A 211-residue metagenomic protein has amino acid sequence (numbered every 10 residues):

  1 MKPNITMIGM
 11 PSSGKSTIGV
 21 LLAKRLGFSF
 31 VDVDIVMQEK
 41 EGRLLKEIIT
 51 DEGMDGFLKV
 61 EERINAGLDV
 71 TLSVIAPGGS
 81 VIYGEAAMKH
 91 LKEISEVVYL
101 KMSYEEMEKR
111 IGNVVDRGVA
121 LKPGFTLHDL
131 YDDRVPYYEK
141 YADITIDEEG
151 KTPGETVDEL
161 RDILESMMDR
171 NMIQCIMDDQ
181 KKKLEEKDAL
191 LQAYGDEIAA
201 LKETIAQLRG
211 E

Functional and structural regions predicted by a protein language model:
K2, L21, R25, V135-L184 (+3 more regions): NTP-dependent small-molecule kinase module
M7: Hydrophobic anchor at the beta1->P-loop junction of P-loop NTPases
M10: P-loop (Walker A) phosphate-binding loop of NTP-binding proteins
S16: Walker A/P-loop
V33-K89: ATP-dependent small-molecule kinase phosphotransfer cores that center on conserved nucleotide phosphate-binding segments
S73, V97-V98, I144-I146: Short, well-ordered beta-strand core segments
G78-V81, S103-E105, K151: Short glycine-rich anion-binding loops that position phosphate/pyrophosphate groups of nucleotides and phosphorylated
E93-P136: A glycine- and Lys/Arg-enriched "phosphate-lid" helix/loop adjacent to the NTP-binding pocket of small-molecule kinases
